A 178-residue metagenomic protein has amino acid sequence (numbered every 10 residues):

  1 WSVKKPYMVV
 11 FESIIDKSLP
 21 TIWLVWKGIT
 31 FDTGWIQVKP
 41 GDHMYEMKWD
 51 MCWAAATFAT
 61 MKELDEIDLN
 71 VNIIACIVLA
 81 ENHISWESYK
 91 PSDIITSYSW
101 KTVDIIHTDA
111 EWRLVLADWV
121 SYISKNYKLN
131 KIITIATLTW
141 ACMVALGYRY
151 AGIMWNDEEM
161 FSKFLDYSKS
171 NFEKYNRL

Functional and structural regions predicted by a protein language model:
W1-L178: A generic structural signal for tightly packed, nonpolar segments enriched in small/aliphatic residues
